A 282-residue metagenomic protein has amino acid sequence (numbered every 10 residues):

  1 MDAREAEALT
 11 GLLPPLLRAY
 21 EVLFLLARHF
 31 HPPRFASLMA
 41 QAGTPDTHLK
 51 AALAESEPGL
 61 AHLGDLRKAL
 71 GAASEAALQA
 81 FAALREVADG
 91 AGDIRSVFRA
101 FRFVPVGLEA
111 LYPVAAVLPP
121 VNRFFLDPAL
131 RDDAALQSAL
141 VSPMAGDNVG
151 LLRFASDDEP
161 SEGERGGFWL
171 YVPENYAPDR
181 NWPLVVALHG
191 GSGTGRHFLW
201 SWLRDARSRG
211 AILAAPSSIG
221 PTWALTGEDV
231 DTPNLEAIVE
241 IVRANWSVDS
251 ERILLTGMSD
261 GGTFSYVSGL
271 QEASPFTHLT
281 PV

Functional and structural regions predicted by a protein language model:
M1-W182, D260: A domain-start/cap signature at the N-terminus of enzymes
A54, A82, E86, R207 (+3 more regions): Sec-exported extracytoplasmic/periplasmic mature domains
E174-R180, A224-D260, A273-P275: Gly/Ser-rich "nucleophile elbow"/oxyanion-hole loop immediately N-terminal to the catalytic nucleophile in hydrolases
Y176-A224: Short substrate-entry loop that stabilizes the transition state in hydrolases
L188, T256, V282: Conserved residues at the C-terminal ends of beta-strands
W200-L203, E228-V230, G269-Q271: Short, glycine/charged-enriched secondary-structure capping and boundary segments
F264-S268: Hydrolases whose catalytic domains are alpha/beta-hydrolase-1, hotdog thioesterase, or metallo-beta-lactamase-like
S274-V282: A conserved short beta-strand
